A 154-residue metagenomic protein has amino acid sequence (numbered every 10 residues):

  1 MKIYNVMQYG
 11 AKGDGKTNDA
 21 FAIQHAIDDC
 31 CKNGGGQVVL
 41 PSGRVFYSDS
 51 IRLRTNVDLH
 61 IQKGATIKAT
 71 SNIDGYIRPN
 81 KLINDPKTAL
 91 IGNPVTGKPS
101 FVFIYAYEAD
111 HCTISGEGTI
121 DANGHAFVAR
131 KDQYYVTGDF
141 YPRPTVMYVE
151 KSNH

Functional and structural regions predicted by a protein language model:
M1-H154: Extracellular/periplasmic carbohydrate-active domains that bind, remodel, or depolymerize complex polysaccharides
